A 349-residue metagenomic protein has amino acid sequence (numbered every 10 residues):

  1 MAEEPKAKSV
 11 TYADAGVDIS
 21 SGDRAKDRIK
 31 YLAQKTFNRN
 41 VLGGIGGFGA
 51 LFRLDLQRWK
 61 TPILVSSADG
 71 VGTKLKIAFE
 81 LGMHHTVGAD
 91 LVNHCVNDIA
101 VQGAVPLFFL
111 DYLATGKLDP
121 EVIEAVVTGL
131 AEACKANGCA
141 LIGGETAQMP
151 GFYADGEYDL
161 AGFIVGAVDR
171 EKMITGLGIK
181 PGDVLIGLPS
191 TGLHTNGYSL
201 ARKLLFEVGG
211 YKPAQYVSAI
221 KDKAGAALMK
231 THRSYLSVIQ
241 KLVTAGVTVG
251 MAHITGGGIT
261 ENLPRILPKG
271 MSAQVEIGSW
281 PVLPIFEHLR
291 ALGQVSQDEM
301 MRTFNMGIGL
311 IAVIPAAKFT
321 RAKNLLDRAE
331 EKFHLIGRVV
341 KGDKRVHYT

Functional and structural regions predicted by a protein language model:
A2-D14, Y31, V122-A140, Y153-L160 (+3 more regions): Glycine-/charge-enriched secondary-structure boundary and capping motifs
G22, R58-W59, V71-K74, D169-K172 (+4 more regions): Short, acidic Gly/Pro/Ser/Thr-rich loop/turn segments
K26, E124-V127, Y198: Hydrophobic face of alpha-helices
Y31-T191: Glycine-rich phosphate/pyrophosphate-binding loop regions near the starts of catalytic domains
L110-D111, D155, H194, A201-L204 (+1 more regions): Active-site-proximal loop/short-helix segments that contain or immediately flank catalytic acid/base residue(s)
P181-D222, A226: Acidic, glycine-rich loop-and-beta core segments that form the ion-binding/anion-interacting portion of active sites
